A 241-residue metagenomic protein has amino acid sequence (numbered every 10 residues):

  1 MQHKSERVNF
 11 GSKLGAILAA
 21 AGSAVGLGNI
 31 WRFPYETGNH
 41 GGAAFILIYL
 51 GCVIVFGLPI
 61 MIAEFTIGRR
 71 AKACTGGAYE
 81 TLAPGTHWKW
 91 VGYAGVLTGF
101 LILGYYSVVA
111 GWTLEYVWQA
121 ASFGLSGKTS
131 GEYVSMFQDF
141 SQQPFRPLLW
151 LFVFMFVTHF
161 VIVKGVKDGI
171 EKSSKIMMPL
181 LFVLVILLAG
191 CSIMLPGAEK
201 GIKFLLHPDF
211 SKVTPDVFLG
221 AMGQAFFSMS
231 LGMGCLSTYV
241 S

Functional and structural regions predicted by a protein language model:
Q2-F10, L14, E171, K175-S241: Membrane-embedded translocation segments of transport machinery
K4-V8, E36-H40, R70-A94, S107-G169 (+1 more regions): Inter-helical loop and helix-membrane interface segments of multi-pass membrane transporters/permeases
K13, L18-A21, I48-T86: Juxtamembrane transmembrane-helix boundary signature
G15-C52, G234-S237: Transmembrane helix-boundary motif of multi-pass solute transporters/channels
A16-S23, Y49-V53, G92-L103, M155 (+2 more regions): Hydrophobic alpha-helical transmembrane segments of multi-pass small-molecule transporters/permeases
R32-G38, T158-G165, Q224-S241: Helix-loop junctions at the membrane interface of multi-pass solute transporters
G42-Y49, T86-Y105, E171-L181: Alpha-helical transmembrane segments and their helix-start/interface "positive-inside/aromatic belt" motifs in integral
V53-L58, A94-Y116, L180-A189: Hydrophobic alpha-helical membrane-insertion segments
